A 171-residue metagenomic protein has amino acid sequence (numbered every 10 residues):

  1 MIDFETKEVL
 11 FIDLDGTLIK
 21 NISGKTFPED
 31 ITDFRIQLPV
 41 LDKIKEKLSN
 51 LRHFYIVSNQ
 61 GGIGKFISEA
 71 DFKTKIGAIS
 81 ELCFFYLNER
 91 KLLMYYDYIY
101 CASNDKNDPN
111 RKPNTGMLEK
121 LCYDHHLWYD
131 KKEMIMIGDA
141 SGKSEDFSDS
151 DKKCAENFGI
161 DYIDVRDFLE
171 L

Functional and structural regions predicted by a protein language model:
M1-Y55: Active-site neighborhood of HAD-like aspartate-dependent phosphohydrolases
K25-I31, G64-T74, N107-R111, G142-D149: Short, flexible/disordered intra-domain loops and linkers
D33-I44, E69-C83, D149-S150: Well-ordered, non-membrane alpha-helical segments in soluble/globular domains
I44-G77, L93-N107, I137-A140: Substrate-recognition element of Asp-dependent hydrolases with the DxDx(T/V) motif
R52, L127, I160: Short glycine/serine/threonine/alanine-rich loop segments
G64-E89, P113-D124: Short, electropositive alpha-helical surface patch
N110-D149: Conserved Lys-Pro-Asp/Glu-containing loop-to-beta segment of HAD-superfamily phosphomonoesterases, centered on
I135-L171: Acidic, Mg2+-coordinating phosphoryl-transfer loop and its flanking beta/alpha structural elements, shared across
